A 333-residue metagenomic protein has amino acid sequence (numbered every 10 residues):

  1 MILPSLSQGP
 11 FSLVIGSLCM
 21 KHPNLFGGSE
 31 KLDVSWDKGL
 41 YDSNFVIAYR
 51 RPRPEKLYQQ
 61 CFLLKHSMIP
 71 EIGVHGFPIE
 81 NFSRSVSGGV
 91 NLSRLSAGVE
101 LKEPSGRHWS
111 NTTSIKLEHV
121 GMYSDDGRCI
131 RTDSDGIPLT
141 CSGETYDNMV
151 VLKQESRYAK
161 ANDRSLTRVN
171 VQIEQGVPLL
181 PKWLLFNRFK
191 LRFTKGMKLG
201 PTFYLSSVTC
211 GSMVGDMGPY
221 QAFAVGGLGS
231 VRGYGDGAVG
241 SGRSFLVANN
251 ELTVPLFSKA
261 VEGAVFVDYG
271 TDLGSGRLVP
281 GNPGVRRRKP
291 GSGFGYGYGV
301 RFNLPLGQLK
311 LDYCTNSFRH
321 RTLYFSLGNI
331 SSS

Functional and structural regions predicted by a protein language model:
M1-A161, S165-N170, Y204, V225-R232 (+4 more regions): Gram-negative/organellar outer-membrane beta-barrel architecture
P4-S5, I15, N148-G299: Extended beta-strand-rich architecture
G297, P305-L306: Membrane-interface anchoring segments and C-terminal beta-barrel signals
